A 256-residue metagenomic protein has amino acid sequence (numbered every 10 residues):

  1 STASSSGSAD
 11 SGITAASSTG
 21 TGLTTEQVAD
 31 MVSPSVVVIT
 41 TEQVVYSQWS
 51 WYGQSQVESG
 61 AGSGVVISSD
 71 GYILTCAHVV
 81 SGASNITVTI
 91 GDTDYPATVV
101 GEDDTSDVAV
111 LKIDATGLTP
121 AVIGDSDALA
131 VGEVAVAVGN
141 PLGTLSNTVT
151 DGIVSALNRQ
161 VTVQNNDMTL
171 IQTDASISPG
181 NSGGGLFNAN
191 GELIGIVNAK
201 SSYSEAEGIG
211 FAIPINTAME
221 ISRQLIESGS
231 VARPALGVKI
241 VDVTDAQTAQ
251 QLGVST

Functional and structural regions predicted by a protein language model:
T2-S255: Serine-dependent protease modules
